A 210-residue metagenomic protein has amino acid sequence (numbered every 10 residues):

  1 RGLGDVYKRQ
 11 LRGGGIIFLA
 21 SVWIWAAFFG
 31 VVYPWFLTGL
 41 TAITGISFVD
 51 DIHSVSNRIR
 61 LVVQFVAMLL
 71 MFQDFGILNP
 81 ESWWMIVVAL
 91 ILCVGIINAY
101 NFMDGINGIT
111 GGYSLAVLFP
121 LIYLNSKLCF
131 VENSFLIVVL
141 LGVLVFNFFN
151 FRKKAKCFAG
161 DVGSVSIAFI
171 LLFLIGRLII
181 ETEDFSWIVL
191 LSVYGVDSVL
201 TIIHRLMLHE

Functional and structural regions predicted by a protein language model:
R1, K8-T201: "…together with the soluble PPM/PP2C metallo-phosphatase catalytic core" -> "…together with the soluble PPM/PP2C
V199-E210: Juxtamembrane interface at the ends
